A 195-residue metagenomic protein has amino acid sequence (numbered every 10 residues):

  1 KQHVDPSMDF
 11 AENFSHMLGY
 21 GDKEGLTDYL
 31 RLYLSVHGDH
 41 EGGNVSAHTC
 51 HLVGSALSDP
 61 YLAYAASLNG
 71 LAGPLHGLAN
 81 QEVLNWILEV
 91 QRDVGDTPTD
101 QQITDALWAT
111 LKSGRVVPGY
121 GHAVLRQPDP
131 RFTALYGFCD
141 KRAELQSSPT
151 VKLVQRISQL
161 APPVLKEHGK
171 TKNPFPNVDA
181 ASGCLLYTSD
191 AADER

Functional and structural regions predicted by a protein language model:
Q2-A63, G70, N85-L88, R92-F175: Accessory "access/gating" subregions that flank catalytic or transport cores
G73: Alpha-helical ligand/cofactor-binding cores
Q81: Active-site-proximal binding-pocket segments
F138, C184-L185: Residues within well-ordered alpha helices
N177-A181: Preference for long, well-ordered alpha-helical segments
Y187-A192: Conserved small/polar residues in nucleotide/adenosyl-binding loops
